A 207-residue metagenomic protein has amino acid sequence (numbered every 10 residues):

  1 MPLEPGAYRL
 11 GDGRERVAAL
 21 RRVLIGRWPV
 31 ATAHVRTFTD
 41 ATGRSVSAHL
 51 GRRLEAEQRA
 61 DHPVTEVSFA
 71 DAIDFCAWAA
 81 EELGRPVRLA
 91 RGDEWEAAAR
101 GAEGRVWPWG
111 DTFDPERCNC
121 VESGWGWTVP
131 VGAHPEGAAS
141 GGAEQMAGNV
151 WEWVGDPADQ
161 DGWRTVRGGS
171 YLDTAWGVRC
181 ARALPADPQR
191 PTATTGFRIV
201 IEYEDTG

Functional and structural regions predicted by a protein language model:
M1-H49, V67-A70, G148, Y203: A short glycine-rich, aromatic-capped structural motif
L3, R52-A193: Functional-site microenvironments in short loops/helix caps that host divalent-cation chemistry
L10, D173, T206: Short, acidic Gly/Pro/Ser/Thr-rich loop/turn segments
L24-G26, W78, V154, V200: Residues within well-ordered beta-strands of beta-sheet-rich folds
A41-S45, W78-R88, D205-G207: Surface-exposed helix-capping loop/turn segments at secondary-structure junctions
T194-T206: Short, structured beta-strand segments at or near domain termini in extracellular proteins/domains
